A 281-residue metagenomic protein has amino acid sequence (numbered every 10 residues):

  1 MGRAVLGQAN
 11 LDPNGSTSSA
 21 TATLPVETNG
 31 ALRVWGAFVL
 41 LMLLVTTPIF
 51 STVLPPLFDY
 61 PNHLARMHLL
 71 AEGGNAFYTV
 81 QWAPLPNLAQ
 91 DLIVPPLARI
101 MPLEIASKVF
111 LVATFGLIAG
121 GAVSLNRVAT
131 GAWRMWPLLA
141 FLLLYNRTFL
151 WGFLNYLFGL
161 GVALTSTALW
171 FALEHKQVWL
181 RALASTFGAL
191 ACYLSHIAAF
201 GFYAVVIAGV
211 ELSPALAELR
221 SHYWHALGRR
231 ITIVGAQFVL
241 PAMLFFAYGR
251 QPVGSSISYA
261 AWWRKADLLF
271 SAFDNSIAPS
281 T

Functional and structural regions predicted by a protein language model:
M1-V45: Start-transfer (signal-anchor) and selected internal transmembrane alpha helices of multi-pass inner/ER membrane
V34, F38, K108, P137 (+3 more regions): Residue-level signature of transmembrane alpha-helical entry/exit and packing/kink sites in multi-pass membrane
F38-M42, Y60-G73: N-terminal glycine-rich anion-binding loops that anchor highly charged ligand groups
L41-T47, G120-L125, W133-E174, R181-E211: Membrane-embedded helix bundles of polyisoprenyl
P48-H63, E72, Y78, W82 (+3 more regions): Transmembrane catalytic cores of multi-pass membrane glycosyltransferases and polysaccharide-assembly enzymes
A65-L69, T79-L103: Short hydrophobic/aromatic helix or loop-helix immediately within or flanking a transmembrane segment in polytopic
V109-A129: Transmembrane-helix motifs of polytopic, lipid-linked glycan transferases
R127-A132, E174-V178, A217-L227: Membrane-interface helix-boundary motifs at transmembrane edges
